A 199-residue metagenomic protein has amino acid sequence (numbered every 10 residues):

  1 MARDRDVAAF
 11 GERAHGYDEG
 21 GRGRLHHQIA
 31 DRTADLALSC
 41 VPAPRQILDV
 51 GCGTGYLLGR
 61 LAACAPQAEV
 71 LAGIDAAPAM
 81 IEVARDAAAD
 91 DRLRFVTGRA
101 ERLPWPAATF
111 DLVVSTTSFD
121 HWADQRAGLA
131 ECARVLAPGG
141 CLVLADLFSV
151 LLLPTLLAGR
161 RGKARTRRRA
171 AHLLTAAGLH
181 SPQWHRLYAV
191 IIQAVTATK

Functional and structural regions predicted by a protein language model:
M1-V41, Y56-R60, V83, V150-A158: Conserved class I S-adenosyl-L-methionine
G20-G23, V143-V195: C-terminal alpha-helical "lid/dimerization" subdomain adjacent to the S-adenosyl-L-methionine
Q46, G140-C141: Short glycine-centered segments of the SAM/dcSAM-binding site in methyltransferase folds
L48-V50, T54-R102: Class I SAM-dependent methyltransferase SAM/SAH-binding core
V114: A conserved beta-strand element that flanks and buttresses the S-adenosyl-L-methionine
T117-S118: Short catalytic micro-motifs in class I SAM-dependent methyltransferases
R126-P138: A short glycine-rich, Lys/Arg-flanked "PGG" loop and its adjoining helix->strand segment in the class I
